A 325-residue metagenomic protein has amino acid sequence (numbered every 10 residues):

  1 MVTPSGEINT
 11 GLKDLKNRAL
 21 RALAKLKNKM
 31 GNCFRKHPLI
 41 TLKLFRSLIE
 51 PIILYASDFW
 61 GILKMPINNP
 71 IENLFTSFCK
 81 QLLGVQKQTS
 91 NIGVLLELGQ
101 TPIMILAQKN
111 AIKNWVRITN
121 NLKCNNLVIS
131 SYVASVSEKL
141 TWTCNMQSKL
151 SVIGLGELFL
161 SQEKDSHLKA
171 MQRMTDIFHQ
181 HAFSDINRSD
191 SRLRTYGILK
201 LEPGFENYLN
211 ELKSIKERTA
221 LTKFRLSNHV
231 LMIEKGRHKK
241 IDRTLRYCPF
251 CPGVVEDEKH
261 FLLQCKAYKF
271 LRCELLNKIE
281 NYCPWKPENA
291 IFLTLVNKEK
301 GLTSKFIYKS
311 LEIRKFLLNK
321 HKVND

Functional and structural regions predicted by a protein language model:
M1-W60: Basic, alpha-helical interaction scaffolds
T3-A22, P102-V128, K266-E288: Compositionally biased, low-complexity linear motifs
I8, L15, A19-A22, T41 (+12 more regions): Alpha-helical interaction elements in eukaryotic regulators
L15-R18, A22-K29, L48-I52, L74-S77 (+7 more regions): Generic, well-ordered alpha-helical scaffold segments in large soluble proteins
K16, L23, K27-M30, F34 (+12 more regions): Eukaryotic basic, amphipathic alpha-helical target segments in cytosolic regions
K29, C33, N187-D325: Family-specific functional microsites
T41-L44, I71-F75, Q86-M232, D325: Extended C-terminal regions of large enzymes
